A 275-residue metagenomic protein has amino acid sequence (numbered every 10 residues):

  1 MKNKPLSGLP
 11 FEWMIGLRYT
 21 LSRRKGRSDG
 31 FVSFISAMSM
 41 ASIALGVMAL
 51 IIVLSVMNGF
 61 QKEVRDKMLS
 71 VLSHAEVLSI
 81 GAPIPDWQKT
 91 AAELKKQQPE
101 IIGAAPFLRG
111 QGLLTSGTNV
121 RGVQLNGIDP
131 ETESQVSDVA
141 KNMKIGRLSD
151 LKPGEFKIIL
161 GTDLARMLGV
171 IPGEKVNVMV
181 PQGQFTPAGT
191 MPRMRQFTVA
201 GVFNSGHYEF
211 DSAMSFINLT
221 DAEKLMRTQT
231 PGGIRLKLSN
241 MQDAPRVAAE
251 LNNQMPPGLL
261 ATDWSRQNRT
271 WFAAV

Functional and structural regions predicted by a protein language model:
K2-L45: N-terminal Sec/SRP start-transfer signal
M14, R18-S22, K62, D66-S73 (+2 more regions): Short amphipathic alpha-helical coupling elements at transmembrane boundaries
Y19-R23, K67-V71, Q97, N142 (+4 more regions): Conserved, well-folded catalytic cores of nucleic-acid-processing and energy-transducing macromolecular machines
I43, M48-Q124, S134-Q135, I145-G154: Hydrophobic, regular-secondary-structure patches
H74-E76, K157, G233-R235: Short aromatic/hydrophobic contact patches that present stacked aromatics for nucleic-acid/ligand binding
P83-K89, T115-G117, E133-V139, G154-E155 (+5 more regions): Solvent-exposed, non-transmembrane alpha-helical starts
L108, N126-I128, K144-L219, Q229: Hydrophobic secondary-structure segments that place a key small or acidic residue at a functional site
Q182-G183, T190-V275: Mechanotransmission and gating elements of multispan inner-membrane complexes involved in transport and envelope
